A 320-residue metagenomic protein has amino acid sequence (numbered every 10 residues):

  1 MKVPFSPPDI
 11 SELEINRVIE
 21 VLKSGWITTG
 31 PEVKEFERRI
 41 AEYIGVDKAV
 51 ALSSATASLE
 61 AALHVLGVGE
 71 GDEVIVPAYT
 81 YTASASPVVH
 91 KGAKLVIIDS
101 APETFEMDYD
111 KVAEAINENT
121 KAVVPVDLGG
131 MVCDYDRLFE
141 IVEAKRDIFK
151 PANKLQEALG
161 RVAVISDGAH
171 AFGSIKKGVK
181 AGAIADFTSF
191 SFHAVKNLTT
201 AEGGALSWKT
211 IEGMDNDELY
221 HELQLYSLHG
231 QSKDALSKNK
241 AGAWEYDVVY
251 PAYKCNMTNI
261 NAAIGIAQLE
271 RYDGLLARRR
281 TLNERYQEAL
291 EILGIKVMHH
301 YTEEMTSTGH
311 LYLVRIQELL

Functional and structural regions predicted by a protein language model:
M1-V65, G69, L138-F139, A163: Conserved PLP-binding active-site segment in aminotransferase class I/II-type PLP enzymes
P4-P7, S53, V124, I165 (+3 more regions): Short beta-strand segments
K34-R38, V46-D47, A122-V126, M131 (+3 more regions): PLP-dependent aminotransferase class I/II
H64-G168, I175: PLP-dependent aminotransferase-like
S86-V88, K180, I260: Hydrophobic/aromatic ligand-binding patch that stacks against planar heteroaromatic rings of cofactors or nucleotides
A152-L198, W244-V248: Conserved active-site segment immediately N-terminal to the catalytic lysine that forms the internal aldimine
S189-F190, L198-T199, G204-S207, C255 (+1 more regions): Short glycine- and hydrophobic/aromatic-rich loop-to-beta-strand nucleating segment in the catalytic cores
